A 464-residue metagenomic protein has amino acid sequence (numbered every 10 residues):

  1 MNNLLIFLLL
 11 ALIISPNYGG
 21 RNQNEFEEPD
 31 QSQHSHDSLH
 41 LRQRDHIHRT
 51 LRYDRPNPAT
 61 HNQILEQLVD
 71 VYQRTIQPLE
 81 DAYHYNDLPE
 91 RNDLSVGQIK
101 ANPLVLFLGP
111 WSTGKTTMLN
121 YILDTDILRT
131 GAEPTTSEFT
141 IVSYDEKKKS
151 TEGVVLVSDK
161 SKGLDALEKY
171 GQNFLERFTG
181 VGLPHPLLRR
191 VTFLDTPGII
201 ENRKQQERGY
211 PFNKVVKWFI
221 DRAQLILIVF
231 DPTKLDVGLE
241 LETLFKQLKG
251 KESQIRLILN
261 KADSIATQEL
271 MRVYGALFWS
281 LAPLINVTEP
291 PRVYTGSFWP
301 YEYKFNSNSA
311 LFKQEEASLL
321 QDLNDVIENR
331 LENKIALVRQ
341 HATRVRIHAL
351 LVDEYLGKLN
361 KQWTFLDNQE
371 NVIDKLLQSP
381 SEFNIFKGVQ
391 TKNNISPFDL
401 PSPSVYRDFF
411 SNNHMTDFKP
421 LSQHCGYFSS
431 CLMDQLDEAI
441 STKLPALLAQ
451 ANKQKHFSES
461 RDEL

Functional and structural regions predicted by a protein language model:
M1-N2, Y303: Context-dependent free N-terminus signature
N2-N17: Cleavable N-terminal signal peptides of Sec/SRP-targeted secreted and luminal proteins
P16-L106, H456-L464: Short, flexible boundary segments at extreme N-termini or domain junctions of P-loop NTPases and their
Y53-P56, T60-H61, E66-Q98, W111 (+6 more regions): Switch- and interface-adjacent substructures of P-loop NTPase systems
K115: Conserved lysine of the Walker
I228-P232, L257-K261, G296: Conserved beta-strand segments of the P-loop GTPase G domain that flank and frequently precede/overlap
D263, Q268-P445, A451: C-terminal end of P-loop GTPase domains and the immediately downstream helical coupling element
